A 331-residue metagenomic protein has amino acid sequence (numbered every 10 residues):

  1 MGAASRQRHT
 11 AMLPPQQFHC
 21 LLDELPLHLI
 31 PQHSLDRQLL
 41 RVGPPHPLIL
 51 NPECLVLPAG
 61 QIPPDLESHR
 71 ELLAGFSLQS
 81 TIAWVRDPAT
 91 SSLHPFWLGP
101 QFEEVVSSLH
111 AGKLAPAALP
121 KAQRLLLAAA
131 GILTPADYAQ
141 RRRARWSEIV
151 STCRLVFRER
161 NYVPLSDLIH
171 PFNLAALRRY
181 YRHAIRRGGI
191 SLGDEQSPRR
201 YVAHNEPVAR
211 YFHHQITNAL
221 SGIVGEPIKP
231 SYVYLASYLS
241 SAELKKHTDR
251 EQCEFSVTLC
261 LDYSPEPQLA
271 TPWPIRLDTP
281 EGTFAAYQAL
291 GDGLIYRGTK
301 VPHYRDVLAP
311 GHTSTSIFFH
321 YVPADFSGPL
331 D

Functional and structural regions predicted by a protein language model:
G2-V156: Fe(II)/2-oxoglutarate
L13-P15, H19, D36, P116-V224: Non-heme Fe(II)/2-oxoglutarate
S197-N205, Y211-T271: Conserved double-stranded beta-helix
S240-K300, T313-T315, A324-D331: Catalytic core of non-heme Fe(II) oxygenases with the double-stranded beta-helix
H303: Short glycine-rich, flexible loops that bind phosphorylated cofactors or substrates
D306-F318: Short, compositionally biased
